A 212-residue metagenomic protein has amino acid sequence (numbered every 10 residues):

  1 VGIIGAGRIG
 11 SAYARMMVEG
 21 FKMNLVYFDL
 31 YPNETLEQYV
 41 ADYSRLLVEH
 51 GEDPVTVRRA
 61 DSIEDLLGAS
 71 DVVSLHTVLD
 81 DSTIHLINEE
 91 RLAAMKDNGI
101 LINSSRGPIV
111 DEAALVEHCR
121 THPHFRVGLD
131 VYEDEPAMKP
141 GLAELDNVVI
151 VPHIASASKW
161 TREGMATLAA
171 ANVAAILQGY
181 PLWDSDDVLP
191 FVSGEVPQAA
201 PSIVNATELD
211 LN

Functional and structural regions predicted by a protein language model:
V1-V18: Glycine-rich adenosine-cofactor-binding loop
A14, V18-E19, C119-R120, A143: Gly/Ala-rich phosphate-binding loop of Rossmann-like dinucleotide-binding domains, activating on the conserved
E19-N24, T121, F125: Conserved S-adenosyl-L-methionine
F21, Y27-Y31, S105: N-terminal Rossmann-fold cofactor-binding loop
V26, N33-L36, G179: Structural/interface elements that position substrates and couple domains in central-metabolism enzymes
P32-G141: Rossmann-like adenosine-cofactor binding region
E52-T56, E135-N212: C-terminal helix-to-coil terminal segments
